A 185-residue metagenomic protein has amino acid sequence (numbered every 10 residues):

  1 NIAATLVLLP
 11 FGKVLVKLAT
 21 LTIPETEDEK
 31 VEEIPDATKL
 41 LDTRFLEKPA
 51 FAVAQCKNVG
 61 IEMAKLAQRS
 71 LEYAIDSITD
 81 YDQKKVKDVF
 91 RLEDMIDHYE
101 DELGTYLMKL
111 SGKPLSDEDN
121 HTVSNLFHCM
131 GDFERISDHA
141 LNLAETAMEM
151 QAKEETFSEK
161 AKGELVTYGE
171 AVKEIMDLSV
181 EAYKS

Functional and structural regions predicted by a protein language model:
I2-S185: Cytosolic, long alpha-helical scaffolding segments
